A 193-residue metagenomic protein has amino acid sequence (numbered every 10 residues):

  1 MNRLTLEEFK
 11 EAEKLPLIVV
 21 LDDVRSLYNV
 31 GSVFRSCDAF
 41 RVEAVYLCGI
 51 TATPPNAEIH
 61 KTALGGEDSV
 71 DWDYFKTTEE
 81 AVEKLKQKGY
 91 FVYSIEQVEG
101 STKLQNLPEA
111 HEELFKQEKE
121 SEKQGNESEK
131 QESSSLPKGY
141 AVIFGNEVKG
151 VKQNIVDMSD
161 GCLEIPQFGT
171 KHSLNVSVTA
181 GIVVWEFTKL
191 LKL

Functional and structural regions predicted by a protein language model:
N2-G100, T188: RNA substrate-binding interface of SAM-dependent RNA methyltransferases
S36-D38, A110-H111, M158-G161: Glycine-rich, phosphate-binding/catalytic loops in enzymes
P54-I59, K149-I155: Short, glycine/polar-rich helix-capping loops at beta-to-alpha or helix-loop-helix junctions that flank or form
A81, L85-K88, V151-G161: A structural motif corresponding to the C-terminal end of an alpha-helix and its immediate exit/capping segment
V98-G100, E147-G150, F168-T170: Short Gly/Pro-enriched loop/turn and capping motifs at secondary-structure junctions
Q105-K138: Intrinsically disordered, low-complexity terminal tails and inter-domain linkers enriched for S/T/G/P/D/E
Q153-L193: Structured adenosyl-cofactor binding patch, chiefly the S-adenosyl-L-methionine
